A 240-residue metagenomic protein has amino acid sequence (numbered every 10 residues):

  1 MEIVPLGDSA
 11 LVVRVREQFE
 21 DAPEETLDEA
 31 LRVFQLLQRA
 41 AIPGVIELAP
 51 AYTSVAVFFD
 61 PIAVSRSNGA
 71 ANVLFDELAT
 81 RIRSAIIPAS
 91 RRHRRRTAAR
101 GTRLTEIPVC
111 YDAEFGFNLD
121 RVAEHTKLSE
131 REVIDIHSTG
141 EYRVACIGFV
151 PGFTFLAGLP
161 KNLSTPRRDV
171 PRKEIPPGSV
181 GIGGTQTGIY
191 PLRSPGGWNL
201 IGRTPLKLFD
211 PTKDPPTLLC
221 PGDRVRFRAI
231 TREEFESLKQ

Functional and structural regions predicted by a protein language model:
M1-R96, G101-Q240: Glycine-rich active-site loops that engage anionic ligands at enzyme catalytic sites
